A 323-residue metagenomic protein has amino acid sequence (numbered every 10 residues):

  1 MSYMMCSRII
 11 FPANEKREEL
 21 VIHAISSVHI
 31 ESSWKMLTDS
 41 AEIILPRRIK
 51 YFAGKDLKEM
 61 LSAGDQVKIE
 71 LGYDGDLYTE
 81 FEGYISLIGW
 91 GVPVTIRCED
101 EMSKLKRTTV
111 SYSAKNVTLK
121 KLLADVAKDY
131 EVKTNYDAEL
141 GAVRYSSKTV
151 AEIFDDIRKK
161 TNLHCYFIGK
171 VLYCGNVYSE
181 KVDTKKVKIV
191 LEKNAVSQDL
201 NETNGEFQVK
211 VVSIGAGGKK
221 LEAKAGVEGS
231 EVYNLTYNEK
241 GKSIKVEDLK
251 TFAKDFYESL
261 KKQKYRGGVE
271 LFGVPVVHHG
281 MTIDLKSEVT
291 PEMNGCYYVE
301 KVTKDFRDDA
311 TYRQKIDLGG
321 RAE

Functional and structural regions predicted by a protein language model:
M1-M102: Assembly/oligomerization scaffold segments
S2-Y3, P93-I96, D100-M102, T134-T203: Short beta-strand-centered interaction patches in the first periplasmic/extracellular domains of large envelope
S27, T79-E82, T95, T109-S111 (+5 more regions): Well-ordered beta-strand positions in beta-sheet-rich domains
V28-K58, K193-E323: An acidic/polar, Gly/Ser/Thr-rich interaction patch typically located in mid-to-C-terminal regions of proteins
I43, C98, V110-K133, Y145-G169 (+2 more regions): Amphipathic, non-transmembrane alpha-helical segments in extracytoplasmic/periplasmic proteins
A53-Q66, T108-K115, M281-L285: Extended Gly/Ser/Thr-rich low-complexity repeat segments, especially those forming or decorating extracellular
G83-V92, Y178-E180, C296-D308: Short, compositionally biased
